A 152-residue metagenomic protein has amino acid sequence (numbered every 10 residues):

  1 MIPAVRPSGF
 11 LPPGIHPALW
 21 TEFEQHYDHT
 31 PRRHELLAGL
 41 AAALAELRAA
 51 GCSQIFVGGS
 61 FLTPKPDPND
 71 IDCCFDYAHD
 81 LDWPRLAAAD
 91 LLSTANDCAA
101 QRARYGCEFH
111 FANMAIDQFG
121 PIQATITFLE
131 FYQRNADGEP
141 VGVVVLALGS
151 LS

Functional and structural regions predicted by a protein language model:
M1-Q54, L62-P68, A78-S152: Catalytic core of pol beta-like nucleotidyltransferases
D70-D72: Acidic active-site catalytic centers that drive phospho-/nucleotidyl reactions and related ester hydrolyses
C74-D76: Short hydrophobic/aromatic beta-strand micro-patches that form the beta-sheet surface supporting nucleotide- or nucleic
